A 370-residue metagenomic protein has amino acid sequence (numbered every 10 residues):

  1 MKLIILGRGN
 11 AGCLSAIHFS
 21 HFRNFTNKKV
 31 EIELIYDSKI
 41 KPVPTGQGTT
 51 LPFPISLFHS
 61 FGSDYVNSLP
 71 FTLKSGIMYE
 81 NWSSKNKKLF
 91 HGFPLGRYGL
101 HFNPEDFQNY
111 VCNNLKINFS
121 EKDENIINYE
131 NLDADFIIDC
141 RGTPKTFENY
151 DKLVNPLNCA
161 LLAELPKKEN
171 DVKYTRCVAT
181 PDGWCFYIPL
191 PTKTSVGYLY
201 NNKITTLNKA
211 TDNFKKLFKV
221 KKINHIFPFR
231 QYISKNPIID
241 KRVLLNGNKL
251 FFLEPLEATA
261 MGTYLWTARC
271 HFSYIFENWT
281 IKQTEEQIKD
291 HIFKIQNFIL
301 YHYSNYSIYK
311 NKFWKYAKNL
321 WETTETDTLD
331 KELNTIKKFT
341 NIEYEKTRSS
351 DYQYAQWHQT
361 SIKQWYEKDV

Functional and structural regions predicted by a protein language model:
M1-A11: Beta1/beta-strand and adjacent pyrophosphate-binding region of the FAD-binding site in flavoprotein oxidoreductases
I17-F25, N113, S273: Short, well-ordered alpha-helices that flank and scaffold nucleotide-derived cofactor binding pockets
S20-G46: Glycine-rich FAD pyrophosphate-binding loop
S38-K87: N-terminal FAD cofactor-binding segment of flavoenzymes
N86-Q108, L190-N201: Helix-loop-beta segment of a Rossmann-like dinucleotide-binding subdomain
Y110-F218: Predominantly flavin-linked oxidoreductase catalytic cores and closely associated redox partners
P191, Y200-Y303: FAD/FMN-dependent oxidoreductases across multiple families
E277-V370: Long, low-complexity C-terminal extensions of enzymes
